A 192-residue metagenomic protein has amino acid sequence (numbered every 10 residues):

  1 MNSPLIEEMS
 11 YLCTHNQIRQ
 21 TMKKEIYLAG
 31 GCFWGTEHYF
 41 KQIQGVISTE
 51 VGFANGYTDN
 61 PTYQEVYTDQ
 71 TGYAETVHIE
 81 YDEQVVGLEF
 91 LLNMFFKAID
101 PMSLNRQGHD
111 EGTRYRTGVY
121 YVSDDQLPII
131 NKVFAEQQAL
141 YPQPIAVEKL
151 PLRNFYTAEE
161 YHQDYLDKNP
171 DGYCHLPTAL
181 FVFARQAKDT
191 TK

Functional and structural regions predicted by a protein language model:
I6-K192: Flexible coil/turn and secondary-structure edge motifs
